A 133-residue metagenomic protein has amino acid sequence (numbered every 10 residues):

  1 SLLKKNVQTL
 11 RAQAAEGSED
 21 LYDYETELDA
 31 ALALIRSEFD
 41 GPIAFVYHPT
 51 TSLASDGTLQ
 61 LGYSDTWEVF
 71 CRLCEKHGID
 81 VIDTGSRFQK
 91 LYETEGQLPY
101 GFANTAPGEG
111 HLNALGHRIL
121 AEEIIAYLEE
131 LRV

Functional and structural regions predicted by a protein language model:
S1-R72, I79, T84-E95, F102 (+1 more regions): Serine-dependent acyl-ester chemistry module
E75-V81, L112-G116: Short C-terminal domain-edge/linker segments immediately following a structured domain
A103-V133: Histidine-centered active-site loop/cap adjacent to the catalytic His in serine esterases/O-acetyl transfer systems
